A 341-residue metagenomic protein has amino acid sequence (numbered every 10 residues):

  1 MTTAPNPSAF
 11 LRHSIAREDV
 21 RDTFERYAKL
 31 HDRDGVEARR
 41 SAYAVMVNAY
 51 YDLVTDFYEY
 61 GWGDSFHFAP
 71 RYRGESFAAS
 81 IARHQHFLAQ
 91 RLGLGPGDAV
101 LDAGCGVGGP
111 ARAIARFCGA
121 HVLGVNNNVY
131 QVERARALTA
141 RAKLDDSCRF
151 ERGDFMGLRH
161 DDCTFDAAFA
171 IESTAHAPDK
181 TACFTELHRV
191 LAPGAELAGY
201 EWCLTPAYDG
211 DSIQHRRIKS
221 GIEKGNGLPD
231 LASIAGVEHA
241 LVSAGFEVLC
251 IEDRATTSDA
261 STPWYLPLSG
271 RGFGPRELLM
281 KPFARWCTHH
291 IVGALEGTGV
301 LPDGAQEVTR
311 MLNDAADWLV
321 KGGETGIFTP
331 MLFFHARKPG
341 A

Functional and structural regions predicted by a protein language model:
T2-F57: N-terminal auxiliary segments of SAM/dcSAM-dependent transferases
D64-S65, P70, E75-D98: Conserved alpha-helix/loop element of class I SAM-dependent methyltransferases that forms part of the SAM/SAH-binding
A99-L101, A111-G157: Class I SAM-dependent methyltransferase SAM/SAH-binding core
G104-G108: Class I SAM-dependent methyltransferase "Motif I" SAM/SAH-binding loop
M156-A168: A short acidic, Gly/Pro-enriched loop at the edge of an enzyme's catalytic core that lines a small-molecule cofactor
D166-D179: A short SAM/SAH-binding and catalytic strip from SAM-dependent methyltransferases
T181-E196: A short glycine-rich, Lys/Arg-flanked "PGG" loop and its adjoining helix->strand segment in the class I
D211-I213, R217-F328, R337-P339: Substrate-binding/catalytic lobe of Class I Rossmann-like enzymes that use SAM or dcSAM, i.e., the mid-to-C-terminal
